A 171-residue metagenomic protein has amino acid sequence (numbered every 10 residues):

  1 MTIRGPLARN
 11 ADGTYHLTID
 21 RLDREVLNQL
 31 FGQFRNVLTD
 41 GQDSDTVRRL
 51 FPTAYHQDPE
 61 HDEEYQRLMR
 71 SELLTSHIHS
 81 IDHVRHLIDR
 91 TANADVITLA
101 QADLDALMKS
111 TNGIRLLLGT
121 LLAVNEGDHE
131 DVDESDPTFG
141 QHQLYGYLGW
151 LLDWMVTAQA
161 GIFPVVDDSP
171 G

Functional and structural regions predicted by a protein language model:
M1-H79, H83, L87-N93, L104-A106 (+1 more regions): Charged, alpha-helix-forming regions
D95-L99: Surface-exposed ligand/attachment interfaces on beta-rich extracellular proteins
